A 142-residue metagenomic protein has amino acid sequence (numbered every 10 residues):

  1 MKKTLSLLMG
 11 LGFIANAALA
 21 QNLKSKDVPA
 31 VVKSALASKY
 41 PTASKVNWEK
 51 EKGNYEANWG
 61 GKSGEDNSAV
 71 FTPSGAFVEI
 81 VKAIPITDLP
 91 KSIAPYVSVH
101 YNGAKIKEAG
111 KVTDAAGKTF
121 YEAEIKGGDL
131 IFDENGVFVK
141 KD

Functional and structural regions predicted by a protein language model:
M1-L23: Bacterial Sec-dependent N-terminal signal peptides
Q21-D142: Mature soluble domains of exported/periplasmic/lumenal proteins and thiol-rich metal-chelating peptides
